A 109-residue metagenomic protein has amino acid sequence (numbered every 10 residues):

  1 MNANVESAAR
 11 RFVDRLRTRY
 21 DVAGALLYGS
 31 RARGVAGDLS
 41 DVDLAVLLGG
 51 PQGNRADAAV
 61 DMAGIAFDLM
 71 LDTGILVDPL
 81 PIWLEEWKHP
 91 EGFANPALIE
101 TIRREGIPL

Functional and structural regions predicted by a protein language model:
M1-G24, R33-A36, G49-L109: Catalytic core of pol beta-like nucleotidyltransferases
S30: Conserved H-loop
V42-L47: Short beta-strand->loop micro-motif that forms the acidic, two-metal-ion catalytic signature in nucleotide-processing
